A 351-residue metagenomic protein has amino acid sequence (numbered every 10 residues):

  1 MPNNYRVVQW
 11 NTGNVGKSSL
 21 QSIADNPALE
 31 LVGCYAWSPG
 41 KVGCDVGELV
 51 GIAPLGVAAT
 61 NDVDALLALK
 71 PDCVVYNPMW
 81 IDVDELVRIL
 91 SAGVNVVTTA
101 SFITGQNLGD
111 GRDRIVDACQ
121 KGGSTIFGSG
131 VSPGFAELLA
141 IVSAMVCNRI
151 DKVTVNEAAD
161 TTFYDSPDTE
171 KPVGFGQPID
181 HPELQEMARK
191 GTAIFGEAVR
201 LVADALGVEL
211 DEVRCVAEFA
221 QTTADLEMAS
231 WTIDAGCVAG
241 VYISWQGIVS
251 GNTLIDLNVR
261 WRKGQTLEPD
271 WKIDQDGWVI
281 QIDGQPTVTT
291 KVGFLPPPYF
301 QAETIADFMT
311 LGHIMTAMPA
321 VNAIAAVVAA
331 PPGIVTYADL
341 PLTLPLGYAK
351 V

Functional and structural regions predicted by a protein language model:
M1-S91, G207, G312: N-terminal glycine-/serine-/threonine-rich beta1-alpha1-beta2 phosphate-ribose binding loop of Rossmann-like
R6, W10, N14, M145-I280 (+1 more regions): Active-site-lining helix/loop region of Rossmann-like oxidoreductase modules
W10, N14, S18, N61 (+9 more regions): Conserved active-site and cofactor/substrate-binding residues in soluble primary-metabolism enzymes
N95-V97: A short hydrophobic/small-residue beta-strand
T99-F102, G130: Short beta->alpha connector loops at strand-helix junctions that form conserved, small/polar/Pro-enriched
S101-S124: Rossmann-fold NAD(P)-binding glycine/threonine-rich loop
F135-V146: Alpha-helical support elements that line or immediately flank enzyme active sites and cofactor-binding pockets
A229-V351: C-terminal active-site/capping subdomain that shapes the small-molecule cofactor and substrate pocket of enzyme
